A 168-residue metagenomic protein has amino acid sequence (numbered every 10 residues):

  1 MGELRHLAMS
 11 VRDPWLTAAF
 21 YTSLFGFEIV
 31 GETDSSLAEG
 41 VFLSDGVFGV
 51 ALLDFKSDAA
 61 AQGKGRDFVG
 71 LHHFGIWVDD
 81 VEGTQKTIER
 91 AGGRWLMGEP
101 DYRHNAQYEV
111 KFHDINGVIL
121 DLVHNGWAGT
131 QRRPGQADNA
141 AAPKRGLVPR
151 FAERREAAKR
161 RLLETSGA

Functional and structural regions predicted by a protein language model:
E3-R12, V41-S44, Q62-T87, Y108-D114 (+1 more regions): Vicinal oxygen chelate
M9-V50, D54: Core segments of cupin and vicinal oxygen chelate
A19, S23, E82-R90: Replace "anionic and nucleotidyl ligands
S36, A59, Y102: Residue-level detector of flexible, active-site-proximal loop/helix-junction positions within diverse enzyme catalytic
L52, A59-K64: Hydrophobic, well-ordered secondary-structure segments that either form specific early membrane-associated helices used
D54-S57, N125-W127: Acetyl-CoA-dependent GNAT
Q85, E89-A168: Vicinal oxygen chelate
